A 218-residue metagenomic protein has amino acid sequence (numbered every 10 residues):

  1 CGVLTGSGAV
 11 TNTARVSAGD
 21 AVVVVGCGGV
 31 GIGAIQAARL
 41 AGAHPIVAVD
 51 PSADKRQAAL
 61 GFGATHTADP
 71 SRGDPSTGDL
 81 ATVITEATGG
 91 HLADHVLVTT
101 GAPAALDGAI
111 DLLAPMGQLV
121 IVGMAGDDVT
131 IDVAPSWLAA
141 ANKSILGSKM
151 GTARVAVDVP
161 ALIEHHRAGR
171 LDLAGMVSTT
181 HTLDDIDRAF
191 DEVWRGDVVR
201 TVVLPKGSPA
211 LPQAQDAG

Functional and structural regions predicted by a protein language model:
C1-G73: Mid-domain Rossmann-like dinucleotide-binding core that forms the NAD(H)/NADP(H) cofactor-binding site
A14-S17, R56-S144, A210-P212, A217: Glycine-rich cofactor phosphate-binding loops and adjacent beta1-alpha1 units of small-molecule cofactor enzyme domains
V23, V47, Q118-V120, L146 (+1 more regions): Structural detector of well-ordered beta-strand residues that form the stable sheet scaffold of enzyme domains
A43-H44, H91-L92, R170-G175: A local structural motif
S52, A125, G151: Residues in the short beta-alpha loop(s) of Rossmann-like NAD(P)-binding domains
D107-D111, P115, A156-G218: C-terminal hydrophobic helical "lid"/dimerization subdomain of Rossmann-like NAD(P)H-dependent oxidoreductases
L146-P160: Active-site capping/gating segments
